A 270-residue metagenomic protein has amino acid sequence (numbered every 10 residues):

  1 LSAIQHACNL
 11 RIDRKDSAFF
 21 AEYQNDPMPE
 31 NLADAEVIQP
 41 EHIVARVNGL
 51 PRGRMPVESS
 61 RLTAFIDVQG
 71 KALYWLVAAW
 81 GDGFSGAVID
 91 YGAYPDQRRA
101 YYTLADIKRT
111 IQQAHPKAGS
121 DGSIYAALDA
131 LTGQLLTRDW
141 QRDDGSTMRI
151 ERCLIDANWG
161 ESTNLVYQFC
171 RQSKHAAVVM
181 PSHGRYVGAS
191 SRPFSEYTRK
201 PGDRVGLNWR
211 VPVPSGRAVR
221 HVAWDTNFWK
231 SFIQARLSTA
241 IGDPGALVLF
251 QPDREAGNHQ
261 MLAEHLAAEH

Functional and structural regions predicted by a protein language model:
L1-S59, L154, I233: Non-catalytic, compositionally simple segments
A3-R11, F19, I43-V47, I107 (+7 more regions): Generic structural signal of hydrophobic/aromatic residues within well-ordered alpha-helices of folded domains
N9, S17, A21-E30, D144-S146 (+2 more regions): C-terminal nuclease/phosphodiesterase catalytic domains that cleave nucleic-acid phosphodiester bonds
R11, R61, S120, A157-N158: Conserved aromatic-histidine-acidic binding/catalytic patches
M28, Q69-K71, W80-D82, W159-G160: Short, glycine-/Ser/Thr-/acidic-enriched flexible segments
V37-M55, K71-T147, R152: Nucleic-acid-processing active sites and adjacent nucleic-acid-binding tracks, predominantly divalent metal-dependent
E58-Q69: Two-metal-ion RNase H-like nuclease active-site motif
T63-F65, E151-D156: Extended hydrophobic secondary-structure segments that form protein cores and membrane-embedded regions
